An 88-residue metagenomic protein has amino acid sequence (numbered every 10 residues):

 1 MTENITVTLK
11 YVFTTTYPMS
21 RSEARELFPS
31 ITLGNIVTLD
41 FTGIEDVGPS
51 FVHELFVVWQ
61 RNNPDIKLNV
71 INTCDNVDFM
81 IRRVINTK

Functional and structural regions predicted by a protein language model:
M1-V7: Flexible, glycine-/charge-rich segments associated with ATP-binding catalytic modules
V12-T87: Amphipathic alpha-helical interaction surfaces in cytosolic regulatory modules
